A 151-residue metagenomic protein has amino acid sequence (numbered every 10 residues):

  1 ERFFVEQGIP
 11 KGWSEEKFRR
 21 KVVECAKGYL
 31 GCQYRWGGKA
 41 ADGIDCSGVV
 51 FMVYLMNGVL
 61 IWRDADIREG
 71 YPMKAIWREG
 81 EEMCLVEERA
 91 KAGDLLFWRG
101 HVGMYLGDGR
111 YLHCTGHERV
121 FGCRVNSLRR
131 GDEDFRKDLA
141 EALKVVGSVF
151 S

Functional and structural regions predicted by a protein language model:
E1-G28, C32: Boundary regions of SH3-family modules and the immediately adjacent low-complexity/disordered segments in eukaryotic
R19-V23, S47, D108: Alpha-helix initiation and N-capping motif
A26, G38-N57, I61-W62: Active-site nucleophilic cysteine motif
Y34-W36: A short, structure-level motif marking secondary-structure boundaries and short turns
I61-R129: ...with weaker cross-activation on analogous glycine-rich loops/strands in unrelated enzymes
E133-S151: Low-complexity, Gly/Ser/Thr/Pro-rich intrinsically disordered linker/tail segments
